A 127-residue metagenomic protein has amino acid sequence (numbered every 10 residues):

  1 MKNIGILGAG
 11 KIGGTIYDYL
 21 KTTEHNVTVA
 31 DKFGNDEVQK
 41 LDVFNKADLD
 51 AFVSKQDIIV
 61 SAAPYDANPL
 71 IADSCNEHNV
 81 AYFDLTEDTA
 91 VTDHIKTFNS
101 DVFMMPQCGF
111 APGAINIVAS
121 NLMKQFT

Functional and structural regions predicted by a protein language model:
I4-G8: Conserved N-terminal Rossmann-fold NAD(P)-binding element of oxidoreductases
I12: Hydrophobic/small residue at the entry helix of a nucleotide-binding pocket
T23-V38: NAD(P)-binding Rossmann-fold cofactor-contacting core
V43-K55: Conserved Rossmann-fold cofactor-binding substructure of NAD(P)-dependent oxidoreductases
I58-S74, T89-A90: Beta-loop-alpha module in the N-terminal Rossmann-like domain of NAD(P)-dependent dehydrogenases, especially those
E77-A81, D101-V102: A short helix->loop->beta-strand "cap" motif at the edges of active sites that frequently abuts
L85-M105: Rossmann-fold NAD(P)-binding glycine/threonine-rich loop
V102-T127: Rossmann-like dinucleotide-binding core of oxidoreductases
